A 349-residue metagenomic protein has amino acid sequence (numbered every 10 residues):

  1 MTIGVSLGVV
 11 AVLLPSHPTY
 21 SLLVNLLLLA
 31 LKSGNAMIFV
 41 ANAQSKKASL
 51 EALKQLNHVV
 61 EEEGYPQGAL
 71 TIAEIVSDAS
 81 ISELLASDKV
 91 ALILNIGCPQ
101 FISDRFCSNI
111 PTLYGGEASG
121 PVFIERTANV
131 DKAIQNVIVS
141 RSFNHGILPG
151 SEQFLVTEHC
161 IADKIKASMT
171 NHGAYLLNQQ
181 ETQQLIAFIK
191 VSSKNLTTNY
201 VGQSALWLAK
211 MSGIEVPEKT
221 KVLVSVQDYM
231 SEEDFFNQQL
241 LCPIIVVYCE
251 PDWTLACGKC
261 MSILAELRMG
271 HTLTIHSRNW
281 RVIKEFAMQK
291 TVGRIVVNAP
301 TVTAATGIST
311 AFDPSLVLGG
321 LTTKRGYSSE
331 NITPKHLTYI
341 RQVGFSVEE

Functional and structural regions predicted by a protein language model:
M1-K132: Rossmann-like NAD(P) dinucleotide-binding subdomain of oxidoreductase/dehydrogenase enzymes
V5, N25, K47, E51 (+13 more regions): Conserved active-site and cofactor/substrate-binding residues in soluble primary-metabolism enzymes
V24, L29, S103-S231: ALDH superfamily catalytic-core signature
A41, A118-F123, Q153, L318-K324: Short beta-alpha connecting loops at secondary-structure transitions that line or flank enzyme active sites
Q55-P66, S87, S108, T127 (+7 more regions): Change "in soluble alpha/beta enzymes" to "in soluble alpha/beta proteins
Q67, G115-S119, I147-G150, Q238-P243 (+1 more regions): Short glycine-enriched loop/turn motifs at secondary-structure junctions
L85-D88, N129, I189-T198, F236-Q238 (+1 more regions): Short, surface-exposed amphipathic charged segments that create phosphate/polyanion-binding patches used for binding
I214-E349: Conserved C-terminal structural/oligomerization subdomain of aldehyde/semialdehyde dehydrogenase
